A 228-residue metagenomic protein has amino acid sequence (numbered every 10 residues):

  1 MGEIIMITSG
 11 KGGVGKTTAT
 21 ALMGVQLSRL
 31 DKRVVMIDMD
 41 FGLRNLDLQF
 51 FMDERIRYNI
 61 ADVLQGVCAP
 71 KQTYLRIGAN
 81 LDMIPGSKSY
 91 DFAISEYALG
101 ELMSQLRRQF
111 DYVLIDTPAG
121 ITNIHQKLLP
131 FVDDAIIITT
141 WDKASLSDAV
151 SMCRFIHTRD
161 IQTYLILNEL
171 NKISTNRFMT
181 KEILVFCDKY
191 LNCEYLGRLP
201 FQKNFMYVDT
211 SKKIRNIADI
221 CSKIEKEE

Functional and structural regions predicted by a protein language model:
G2-D40, L106: Walker A/P-loop phosphate-binding motif and the immediately C-terminal alpha-helix
G10, T140-W141, L165-F178, R198-Y207: G-domain G4 guanine-recognition motif of GTPases
S28, L129, H157: Gly/Ala-rich phosphate-binding loop of Rossmann-like dinucleotide-binding domains, activating on the conserved
M36-R108, F205-Y207: P-loop/Walker-type NTP enzyme "switch/lid" segment
T122-K143: Inter-motif core of Ras-like GTPase G domains
L146-D160: Conserved C-terminal guanine-recognition region of P-loop GTPase G domains, centered on the G4
L184-T210: Beta-strand-loop-alpha "switch" segments that mediate conformational coupling across diverse proteins
Y207-E228: NTP-binding/hydrolysis catalytic cores, primarily Walker-type P-loop NTPases
